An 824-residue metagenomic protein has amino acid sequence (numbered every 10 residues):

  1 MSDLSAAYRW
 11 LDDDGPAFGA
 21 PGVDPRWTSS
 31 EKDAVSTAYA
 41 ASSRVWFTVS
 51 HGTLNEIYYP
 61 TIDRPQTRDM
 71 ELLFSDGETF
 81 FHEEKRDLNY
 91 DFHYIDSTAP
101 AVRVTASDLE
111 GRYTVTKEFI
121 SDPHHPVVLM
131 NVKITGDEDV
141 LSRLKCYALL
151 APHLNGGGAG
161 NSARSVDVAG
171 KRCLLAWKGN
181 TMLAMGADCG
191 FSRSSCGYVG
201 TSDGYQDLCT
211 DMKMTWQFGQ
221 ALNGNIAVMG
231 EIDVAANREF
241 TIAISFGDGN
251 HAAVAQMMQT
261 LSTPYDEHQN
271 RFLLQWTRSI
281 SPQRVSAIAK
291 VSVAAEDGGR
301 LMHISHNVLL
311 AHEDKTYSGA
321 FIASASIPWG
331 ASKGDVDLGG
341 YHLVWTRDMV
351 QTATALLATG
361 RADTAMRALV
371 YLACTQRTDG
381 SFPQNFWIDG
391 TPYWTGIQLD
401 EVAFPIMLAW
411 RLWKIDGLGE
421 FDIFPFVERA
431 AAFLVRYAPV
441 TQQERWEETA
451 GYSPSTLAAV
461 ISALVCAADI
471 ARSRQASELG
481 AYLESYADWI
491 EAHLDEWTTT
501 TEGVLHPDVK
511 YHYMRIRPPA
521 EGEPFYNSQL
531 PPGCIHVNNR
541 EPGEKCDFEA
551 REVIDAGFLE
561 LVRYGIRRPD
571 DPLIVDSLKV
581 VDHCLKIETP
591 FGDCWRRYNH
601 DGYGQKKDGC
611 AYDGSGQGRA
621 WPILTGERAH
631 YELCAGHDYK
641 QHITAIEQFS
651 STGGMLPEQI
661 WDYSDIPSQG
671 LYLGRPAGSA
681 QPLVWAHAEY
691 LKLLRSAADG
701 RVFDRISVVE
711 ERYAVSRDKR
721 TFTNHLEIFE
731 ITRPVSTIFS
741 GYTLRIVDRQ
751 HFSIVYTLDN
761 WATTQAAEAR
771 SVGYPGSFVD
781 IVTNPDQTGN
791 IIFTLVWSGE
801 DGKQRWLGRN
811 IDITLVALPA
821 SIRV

Functional and structural regions predicted by a protein language model:
S2-P16, D122-L129, K133-G340, R705: Acidic/polar, glycine-enriched structural segments that form the non-catalytic walls/loops of the carbohydrate-binding
L4-A106, L183-Y205, P282-A287, A295: An extended acidic
L4-A17, H303, V440, E478 (+5 more regions): Non-catalytic carbohydrate-binding regions of carbohydrate-active enzymes
T79-H124, T201-I226, V440: Extended, loop-rich substrate-binding clefts of extracytoplasmic carbohydrate-active enzymes
K133-G136, V285-E296, N307-A311, M349-A362 (+6 more regions): Well-ordered alpha-helical scaffold segments within catalytic/enzyme domains
T135-G136, N161-R164, V234, P264 (+5 more regions): Aromatic-rich carbohydrate-recognition surfaces in CAZymes
G158, R172, A176-Y205, C209 (+4 more regions): Extended ligand-binding clefts on enzyme/binding-domain cores
R705-V824: Glycan-association/targeting regions that enable binding to alpha-glucans and other polysaccharides
